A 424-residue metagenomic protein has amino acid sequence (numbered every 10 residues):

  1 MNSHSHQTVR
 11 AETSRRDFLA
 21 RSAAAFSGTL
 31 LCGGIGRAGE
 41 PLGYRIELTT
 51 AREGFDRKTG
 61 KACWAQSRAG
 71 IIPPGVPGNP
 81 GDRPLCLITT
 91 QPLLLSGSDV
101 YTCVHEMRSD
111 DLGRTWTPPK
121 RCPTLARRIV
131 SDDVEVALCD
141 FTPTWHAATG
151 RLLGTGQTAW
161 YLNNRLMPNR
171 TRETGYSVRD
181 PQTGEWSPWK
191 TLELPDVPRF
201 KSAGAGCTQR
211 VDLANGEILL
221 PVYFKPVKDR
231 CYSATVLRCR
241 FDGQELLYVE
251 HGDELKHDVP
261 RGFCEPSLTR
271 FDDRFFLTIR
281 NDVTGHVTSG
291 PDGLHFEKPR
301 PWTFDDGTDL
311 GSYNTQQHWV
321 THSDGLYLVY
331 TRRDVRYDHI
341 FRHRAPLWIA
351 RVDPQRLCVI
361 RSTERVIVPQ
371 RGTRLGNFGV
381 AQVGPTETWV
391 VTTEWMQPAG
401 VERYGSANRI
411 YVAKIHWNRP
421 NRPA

Functional and structural regions predicted by a protein language model:
M1-S14: N-terminal secretory signal peptides
H4, F26-T29, P77-G78, L357: Short amphipathic alpha-helical segments with coiled-coil-like heptad repeat character
Q7-V9, R21, G34-G36, T49 (+1 more regions): N-terminal cationic amphipathic segment used for targeting or macromolecule association
A11-A20, F26-G39: N-terminal twin-arginine translocation
G39-C63, I71-V136, W145-A203, V211-E265 (+5 more regions): Beta-rich carbohydrate-recognition and catalytic domains
Q66-R68, D140-T142, C207-Q209, E265-S267 (+2 more regions): Conserved beta-strand position repeated once per blade in WD40 beta-propeller domains
F378-T388: Short, intrinsically disordered, low-complexity segments enriched in Ser/Thr and Pro
